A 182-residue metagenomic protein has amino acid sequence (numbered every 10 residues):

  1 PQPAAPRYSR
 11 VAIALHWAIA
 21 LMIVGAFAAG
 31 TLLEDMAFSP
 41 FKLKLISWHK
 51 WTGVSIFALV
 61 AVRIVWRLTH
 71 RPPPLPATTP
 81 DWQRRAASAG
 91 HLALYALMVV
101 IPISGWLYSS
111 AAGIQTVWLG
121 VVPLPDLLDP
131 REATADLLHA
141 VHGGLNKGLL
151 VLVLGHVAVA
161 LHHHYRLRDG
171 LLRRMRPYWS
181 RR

Functional and structural regions predicted by a protein language model:
P1-R182: Membrane-embedded alpha-helical bundles that constitute the cytochrome b-like, heme-associated redox core of multi-pass
